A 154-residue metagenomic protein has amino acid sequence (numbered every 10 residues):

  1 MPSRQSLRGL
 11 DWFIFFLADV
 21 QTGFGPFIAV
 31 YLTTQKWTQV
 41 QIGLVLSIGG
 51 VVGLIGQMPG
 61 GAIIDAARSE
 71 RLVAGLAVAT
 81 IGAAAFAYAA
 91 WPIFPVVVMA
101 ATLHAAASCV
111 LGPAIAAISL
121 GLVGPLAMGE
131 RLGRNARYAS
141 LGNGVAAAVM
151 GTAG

Functional and structural regions predicted by a protein language model:
P2-G50: Helix-loop boundary and gating motifs at the non-cytosolic
A29, A146-G154: Small-residue (Gly/Pro/Ala) motifs that create kinks and tight helix-helix packing interfaces
L44-A62: Central cavity-lining transmembrane alpha-helices of secondary-active solute carriers, predominantly the Major
G56-S69, G154: Helix-to-loop junctions at the C-terminal end of transmembrane segments in multipass secondary transporters
L72-F86: Structural signature of the two symmetry-related core transmembrane helices
A89-A100: Helix-loop junctions at membrane interfaces in 12-TM secondary transporters
V110-V123: Intracellular juxtamembrane helix-capping segments at the cytosolic ends of symmetry-related transmembrane helices
G133-A147: Glycine-rich segments within core transmembrane alpha-helices of 12-TM secondary carriers
